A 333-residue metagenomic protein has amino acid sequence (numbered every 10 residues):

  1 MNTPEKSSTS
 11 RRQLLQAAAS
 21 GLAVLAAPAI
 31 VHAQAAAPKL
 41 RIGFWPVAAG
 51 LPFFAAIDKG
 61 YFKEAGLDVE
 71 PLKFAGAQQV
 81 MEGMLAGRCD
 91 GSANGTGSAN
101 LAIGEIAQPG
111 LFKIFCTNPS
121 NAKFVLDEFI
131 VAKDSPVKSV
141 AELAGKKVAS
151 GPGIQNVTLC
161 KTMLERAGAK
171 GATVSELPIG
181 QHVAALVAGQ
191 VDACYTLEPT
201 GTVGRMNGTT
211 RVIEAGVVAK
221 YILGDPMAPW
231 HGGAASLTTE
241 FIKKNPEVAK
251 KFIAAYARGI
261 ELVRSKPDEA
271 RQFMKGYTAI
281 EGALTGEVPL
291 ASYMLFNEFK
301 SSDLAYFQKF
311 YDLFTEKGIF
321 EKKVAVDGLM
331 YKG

Functional and structural regions predicted by a protein language model:
M1-S10, A17-A26: N-terminal secretory signal peptides
A29-A33: Sec/Tat signal peptide C-region and signal peptidase I cleavage site
Q34-A167, T173-L177, A185, D192-E198 (+1 more regions): Short, glycine-/small- and polar/acidic-enriched structural segments that line small-molecule recognition paths
E64, A122, V218-A228, M294-L304: Short, solvent-exposed loop/beta-turn-alpha elements that line the ligand-binding surface or hinge of extracytoplasmic
P71-K73, Q79, G208-R211, G233 (+1 more regions): N-terminal secretory/targeting leader peptides
G97-S98, I106, Q181-F273: Pocket-lining segment of extracytoplasmic ligand-binding domains
I242-I319: Secondary-structure end/capping motifs
Y311-G333: Conserved C-terminal helix/tail region of periplasmic/extracytoplasmic solute-binding proteins
